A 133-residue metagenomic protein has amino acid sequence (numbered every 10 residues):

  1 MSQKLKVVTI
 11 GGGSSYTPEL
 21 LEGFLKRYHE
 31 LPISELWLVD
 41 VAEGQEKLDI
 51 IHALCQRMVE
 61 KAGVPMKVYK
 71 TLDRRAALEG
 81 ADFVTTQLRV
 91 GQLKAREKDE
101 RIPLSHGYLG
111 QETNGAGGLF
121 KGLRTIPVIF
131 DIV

Functional and structural regions predicted by a protein language model:
S2-E97, Q111-V133: Metallocofactor- and cofactor-centric catalytic cores in central/energy metabolism, strongly enriched
R96-G107: Short, flexible, mixed-charge acidic loops at enzyme active sites
